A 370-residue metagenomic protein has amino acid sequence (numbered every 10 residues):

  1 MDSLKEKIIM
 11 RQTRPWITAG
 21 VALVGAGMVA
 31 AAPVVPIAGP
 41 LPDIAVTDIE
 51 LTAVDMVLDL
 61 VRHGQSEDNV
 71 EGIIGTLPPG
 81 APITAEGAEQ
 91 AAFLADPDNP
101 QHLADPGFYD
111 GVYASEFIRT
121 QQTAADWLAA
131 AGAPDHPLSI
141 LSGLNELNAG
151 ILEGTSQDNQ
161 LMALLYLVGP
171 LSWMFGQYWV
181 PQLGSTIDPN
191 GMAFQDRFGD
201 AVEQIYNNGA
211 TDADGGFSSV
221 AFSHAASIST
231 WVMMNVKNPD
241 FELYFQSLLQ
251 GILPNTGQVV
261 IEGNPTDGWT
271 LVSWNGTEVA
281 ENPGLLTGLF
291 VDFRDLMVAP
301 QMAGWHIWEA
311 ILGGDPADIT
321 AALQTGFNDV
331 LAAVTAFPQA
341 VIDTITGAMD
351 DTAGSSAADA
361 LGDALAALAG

Functional and structural regions predicted by a protein language model:
M1-V61, S66-E67, D105-P106, E116 (+6 more regions): Composition-driven, intrinsically disordered low-complexity tracts enriched in small residues
D55-I140: Active-site-proximal alpha-helix that buttresses catalytic centers in soluble enzyme cores
S66-E71, A149-G150, T230: Short acidic/His/Gly/Ser-rich catalytic and metal-binding motifs that mark active-site loops of diverse hydrolases
L77-E86, F117, P181-M192, Q250: Active-site metal-coordination segments of metallo-dependent hydrolases
A92, I118-Q122, M192, D196-G199 (+2 more regions): A structural signal for well-ordered alpha-helical segments within the folded catalytic domains of diverse enzymes
A114-F117, G143, F217-A226: Short, well-ordered beta-to-alpha junction loops that form the rim of enzyme active sites and present histidine/acidic
A130-D200: Phosphate-handling substructures
A201-D212, S219-H224: Charge-patterned, long linear interaction tracts outside catalytic cores
